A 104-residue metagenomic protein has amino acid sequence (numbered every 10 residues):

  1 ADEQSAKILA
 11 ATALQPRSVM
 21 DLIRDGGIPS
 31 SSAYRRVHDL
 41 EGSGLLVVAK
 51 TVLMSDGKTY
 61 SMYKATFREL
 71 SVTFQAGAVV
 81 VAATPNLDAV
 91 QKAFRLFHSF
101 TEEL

Functional and structural regions predicted by a protein language model:
A1-D2, S18, A49-F74: Short, cationic-aromatic polyanion-contact patches
E3-I28: N-terminal helix-turn-helix DNA-binding core of bacterial DNA-binding proteins
R24, E41-G42: Alpha-helical residues within the helix-turn-helix
P29-S31, L53: Conserved beta-strand-loop-alpha-helix junction that forms the acyl-donor binding cleft
F67-L104: Amphipathic alpha-helical dimerization/coiled-coil segments that flank or bridge DNA-binding/regulatory modules
